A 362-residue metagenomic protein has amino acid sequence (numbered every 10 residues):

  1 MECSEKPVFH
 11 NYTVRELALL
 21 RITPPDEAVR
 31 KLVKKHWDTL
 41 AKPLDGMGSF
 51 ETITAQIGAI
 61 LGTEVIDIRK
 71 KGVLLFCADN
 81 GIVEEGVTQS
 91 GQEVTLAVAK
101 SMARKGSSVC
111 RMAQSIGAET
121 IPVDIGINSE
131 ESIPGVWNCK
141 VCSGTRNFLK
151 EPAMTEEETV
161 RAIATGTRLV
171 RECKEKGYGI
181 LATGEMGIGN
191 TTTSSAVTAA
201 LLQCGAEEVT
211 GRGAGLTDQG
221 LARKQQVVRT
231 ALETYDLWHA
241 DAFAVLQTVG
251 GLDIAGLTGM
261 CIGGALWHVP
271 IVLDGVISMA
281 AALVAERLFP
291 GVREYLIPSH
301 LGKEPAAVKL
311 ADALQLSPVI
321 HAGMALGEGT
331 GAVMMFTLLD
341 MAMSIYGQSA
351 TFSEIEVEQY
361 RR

Functional and structural regions predicted by a protein language model:
M1-R362: N-terminal loops that bind phosphate or other acidic moieties and the adjacent beta-alpha structural core
